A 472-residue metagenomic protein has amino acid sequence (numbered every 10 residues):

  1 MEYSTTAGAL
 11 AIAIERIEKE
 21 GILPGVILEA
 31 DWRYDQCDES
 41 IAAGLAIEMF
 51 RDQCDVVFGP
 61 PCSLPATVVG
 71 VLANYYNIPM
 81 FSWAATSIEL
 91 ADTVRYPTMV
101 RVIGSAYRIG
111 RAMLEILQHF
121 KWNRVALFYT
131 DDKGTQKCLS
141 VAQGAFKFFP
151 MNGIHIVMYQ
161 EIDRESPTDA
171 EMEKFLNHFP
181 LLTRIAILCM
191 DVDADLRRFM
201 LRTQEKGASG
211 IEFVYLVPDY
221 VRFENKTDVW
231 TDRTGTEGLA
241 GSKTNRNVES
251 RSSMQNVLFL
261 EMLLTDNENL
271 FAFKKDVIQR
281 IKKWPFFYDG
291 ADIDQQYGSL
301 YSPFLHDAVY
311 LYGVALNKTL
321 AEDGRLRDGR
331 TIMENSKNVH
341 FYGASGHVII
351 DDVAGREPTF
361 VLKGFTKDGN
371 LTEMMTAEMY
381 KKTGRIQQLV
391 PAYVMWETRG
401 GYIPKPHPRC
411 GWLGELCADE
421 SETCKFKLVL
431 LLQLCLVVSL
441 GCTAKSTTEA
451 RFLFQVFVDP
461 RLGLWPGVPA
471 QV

Functional and structural regions predicted by a protein language model:
M1-A11, D131-C138, L188, Y297-S302: Extracytoplasmic "Venus flytrap"
A7-A30, P150-I154: Signal peptide-proximal N-terminal region of secreted/periplasmic/extracellular or secretory-lumen proteins
G8, S40, C54-E161, K206-R251: Extracytoplasmic ligand/sensor domains, especially the bilobed periplasmic-binding protein
D31-D55, E115-I116, D169-R184, E205: Short, well-structured alpha-helical segments in soluble
R184-I187, A194, K427-T448: Single-pass alpha-helical transmembrane segments
R222-K226, R280-E397: Segments of small-molecule ligand-sensing domains
M375-F426: Extracellular juxtamembrane "stalk/ectodomain stem" immediately N-terminal to a transmembrane helix in metazoan
S439-D459, G463: Transmembrane-helix exit/juxtamembrane "anchor" motif
